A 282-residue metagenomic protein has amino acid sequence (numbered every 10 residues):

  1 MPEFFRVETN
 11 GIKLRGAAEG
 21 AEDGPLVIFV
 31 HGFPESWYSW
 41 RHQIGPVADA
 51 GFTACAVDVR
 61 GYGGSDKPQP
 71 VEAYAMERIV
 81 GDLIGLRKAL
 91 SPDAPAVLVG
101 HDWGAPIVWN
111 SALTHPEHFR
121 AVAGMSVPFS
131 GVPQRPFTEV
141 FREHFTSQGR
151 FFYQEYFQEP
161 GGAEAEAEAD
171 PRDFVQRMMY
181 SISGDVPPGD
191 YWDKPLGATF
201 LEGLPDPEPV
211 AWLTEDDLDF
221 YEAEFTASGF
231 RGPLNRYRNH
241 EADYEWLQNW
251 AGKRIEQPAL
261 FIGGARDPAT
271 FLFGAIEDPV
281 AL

Functional and structural regions predicted by a protein language model:
M1-E3, S36: A short helix-loop-beta-strand connector motif used in the catalytic cores of GNAT acetyltransferases and, in some
P2, K13-L14, L26, Y62-V99 (+1 more regions): Flexible "cap/lid" subdomain of the alpha/beta-hydrolase fold that forms the substrate-access gate
E3-T9: Short acidic-hydrophobic surface loop/beta-edge motif
F5, G45, G85: Surface-exposed charge patches
T9-A18: A short loop-to-beta-strand scaffold at the N-terminal edge of the catalytic core in hydrolase folds
N10, P46, S111: Hydrophobic/aromatic ligand-binding patch that stacks against planar heteroaromatic rings of cofactors or nucleotides
A18-K67: Conserved HGGG/HGGXW glycine-rich cap/lid loop of the alpha/beta-hydrolase fold
